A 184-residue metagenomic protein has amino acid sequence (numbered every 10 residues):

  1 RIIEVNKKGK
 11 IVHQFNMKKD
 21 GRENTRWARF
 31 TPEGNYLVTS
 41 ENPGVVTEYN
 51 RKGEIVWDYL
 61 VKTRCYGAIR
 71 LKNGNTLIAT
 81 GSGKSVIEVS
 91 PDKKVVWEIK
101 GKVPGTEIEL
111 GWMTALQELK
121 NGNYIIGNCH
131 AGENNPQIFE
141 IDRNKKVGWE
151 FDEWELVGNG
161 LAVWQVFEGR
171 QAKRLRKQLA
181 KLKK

Functional and structural regions predicted by a protein language model:
R1-K184: Histidine-/acidic-rich catalytic cores in large beta-rich domains
